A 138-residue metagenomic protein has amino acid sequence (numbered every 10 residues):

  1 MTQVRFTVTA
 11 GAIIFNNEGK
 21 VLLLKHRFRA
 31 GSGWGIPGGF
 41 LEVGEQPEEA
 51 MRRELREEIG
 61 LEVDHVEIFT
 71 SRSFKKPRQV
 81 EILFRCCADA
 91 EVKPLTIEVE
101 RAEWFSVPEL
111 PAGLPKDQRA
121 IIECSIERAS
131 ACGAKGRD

Functional and structural regions predicted by a protein language model:
M1-V21: Conserved N-terminal beta-strand and adjoining loop/helix that marks the start of the Nudix/MutT-like hydrolase domain
F6, S32, D64, R78-V80: Residue-level preference for beta-strand/loop junctions
A10-A12, M51, I68, F84-C86: A structural signal for short, well-ordered beta-strand segments
N16, K20-E57: Conserved Nudix-box catalytic region and its N-terminal flanking loop in Nudix hydrolases and closely related
L61-T70: A short coil-to-beta-strand element that immediately follows conserved catalytic motifs
R72-K93, E103, S125-I126: Active-site-adjacent beta-strand/loop module that shapes the phosphate/pyrophosphate-binding cleft
P94-I126: NUDIX/MutT-family hydrolases
A120-D138: Charged phosphate-binding loop/patch that engages nucleotide di/tri-phosphates or the phosphate backbone of nucleic
